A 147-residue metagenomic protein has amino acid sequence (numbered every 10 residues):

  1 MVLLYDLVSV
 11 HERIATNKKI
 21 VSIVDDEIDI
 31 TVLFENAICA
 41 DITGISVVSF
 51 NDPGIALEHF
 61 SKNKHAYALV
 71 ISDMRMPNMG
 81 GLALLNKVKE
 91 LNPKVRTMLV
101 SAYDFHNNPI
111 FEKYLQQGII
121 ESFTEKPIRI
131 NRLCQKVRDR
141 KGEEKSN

Functional and structural regions predicted by a protein language model:
D25, D73: Active-site residues of response regulator receiver
I28-V48: Two-component/phosphorelay signaling modules centered on CheY-like receiver
S49-L69: Acidic, metal-coordinating helix/loop segments flanking the phosphotransfer/catalytic sites of two-component signaling
G54-L57, L82-N86: Short amphipathic helices of CheY-like receiver
S61-H65, V88-V95: Conserved phosphotransfer cores of two-component systems
M76: Receiver (REC) domain active-site loop signature in two-component systems and cognate sites in sensor histidine kinases
A83, K87, Y103-T124, N131 (+1 more regions): Alpha4 helix (beta4-alpha4-beta5 surface) of REC/receiver domains from two-component response regulators
I130-S146: Receiver (REC) domain switch/output surface
